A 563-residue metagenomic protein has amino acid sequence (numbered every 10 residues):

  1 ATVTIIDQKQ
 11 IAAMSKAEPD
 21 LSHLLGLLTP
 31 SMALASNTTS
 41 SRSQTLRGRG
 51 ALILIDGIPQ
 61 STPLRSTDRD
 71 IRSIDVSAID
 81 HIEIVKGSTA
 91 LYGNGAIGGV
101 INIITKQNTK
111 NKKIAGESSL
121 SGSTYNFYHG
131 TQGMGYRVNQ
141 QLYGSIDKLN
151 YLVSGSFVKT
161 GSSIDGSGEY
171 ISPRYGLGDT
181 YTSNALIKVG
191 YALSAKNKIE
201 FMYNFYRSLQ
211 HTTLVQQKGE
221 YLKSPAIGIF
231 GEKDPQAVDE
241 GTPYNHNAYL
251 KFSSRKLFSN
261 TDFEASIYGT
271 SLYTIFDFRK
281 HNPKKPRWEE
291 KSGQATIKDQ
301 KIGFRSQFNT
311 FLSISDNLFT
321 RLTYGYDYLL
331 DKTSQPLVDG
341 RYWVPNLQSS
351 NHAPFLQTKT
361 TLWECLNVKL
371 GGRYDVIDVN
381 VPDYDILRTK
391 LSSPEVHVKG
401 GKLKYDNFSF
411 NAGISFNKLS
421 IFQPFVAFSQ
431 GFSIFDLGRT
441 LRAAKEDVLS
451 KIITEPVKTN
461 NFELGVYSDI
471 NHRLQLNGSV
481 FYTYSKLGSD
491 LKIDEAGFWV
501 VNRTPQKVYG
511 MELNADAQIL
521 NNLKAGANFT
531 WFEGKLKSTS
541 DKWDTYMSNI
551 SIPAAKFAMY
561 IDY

Functional and structural regions predicted by a protein language model:
S22-T62: Extracytoplasmic beta-strand/coil segments of soluble accessory domains associated with Gram-negative outer-membrane
H23, A33, I58-K86, Q140: Short acidic/polar hinge/loop motifs at secondary-structure boundaries that mediate gating or recognition
L64, L209-H211, V215-L222, L330-S334 (+5 more regions): Surface-exposed extracellular loop regions of Gram-negative outer-membrane beta-barrel proteins, predominantly
I74-E117: A beta-strand signature from Gram-negative outer-membrane beta-barrel systems, especially the internal plug domain
S119, L329, E364, N477-S485 (+1 more regions): Gram-negative outer-membrane beta-barrel transporters
T131-T160, D165, E169-T213, H246 (+5 more regions): Transmembrane beta-barrel wall of Gram-negative outer-membrane proteins
T160-I164, S172, G176-T182, K196-L257 (+1 more regions): Flexible loop and strand-edge segments within Gram-negative outer membrane beta-barrel domains
F319-L419, D541-D544: Signature of Gram-negative outer-membrane beta-barrel scaffolds
